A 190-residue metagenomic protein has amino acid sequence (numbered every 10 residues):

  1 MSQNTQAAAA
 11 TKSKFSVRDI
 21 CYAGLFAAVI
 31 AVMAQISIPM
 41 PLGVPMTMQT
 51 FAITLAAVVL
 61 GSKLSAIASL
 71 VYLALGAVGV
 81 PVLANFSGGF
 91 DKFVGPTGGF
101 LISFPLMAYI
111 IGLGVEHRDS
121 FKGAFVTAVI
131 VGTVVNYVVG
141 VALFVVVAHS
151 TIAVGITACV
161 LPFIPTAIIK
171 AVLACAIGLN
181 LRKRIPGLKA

Functional and structural regions predicted by a protein language model:
M1-A27, T157-A190: Alpha-helical transmembrane segments and their cytosolic interface
S2-A66: Hydrophobic transmembrane alpha-helices
Q3-T11, A23-L25, V32, F90-N136: Short helix-perturbing small/polar motifs within transmembrane alpha-helices
I20-L25, F51-L55, S65-V71, T97-I102 (+4 more regions): Hydrophobic alpha-helical transmembrane segments
G24, A28, V32, L55 (+11 more regions): Generic alpha-helical transmembrane segments of integral inner-membrane proteins, especially permease/transport modules
A34-P45, L73-M107: Interfacial aromatic-anchored transmembrane helix boundaries in multi-pass membrane proteins
I36, V59, N85-F86, G114-R118 (+1 more regions): Helix-loop junctions at the membrane-solvent interface of multi-pass transporters, primarily the C-terminal
V80-F86, L143-T157: Interfacial helix-loop-helix junctions of multi-pass membrane proteins
